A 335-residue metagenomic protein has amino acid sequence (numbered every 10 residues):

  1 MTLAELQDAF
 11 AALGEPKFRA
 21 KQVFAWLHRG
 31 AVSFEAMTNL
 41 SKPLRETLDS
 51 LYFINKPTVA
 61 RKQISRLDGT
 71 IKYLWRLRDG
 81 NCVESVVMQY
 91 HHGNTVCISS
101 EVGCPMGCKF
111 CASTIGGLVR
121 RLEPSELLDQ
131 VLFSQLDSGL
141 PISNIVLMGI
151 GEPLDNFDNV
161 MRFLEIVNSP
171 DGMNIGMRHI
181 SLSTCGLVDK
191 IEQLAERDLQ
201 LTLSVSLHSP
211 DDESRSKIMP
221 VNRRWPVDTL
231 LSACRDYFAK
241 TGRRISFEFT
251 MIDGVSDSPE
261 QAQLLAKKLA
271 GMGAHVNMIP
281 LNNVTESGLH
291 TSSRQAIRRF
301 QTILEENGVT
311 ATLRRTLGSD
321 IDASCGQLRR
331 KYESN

Functional and structural regions predicted by a protein language model:
M1-N81, R235-R244, F249-N335: Auxiliary Fe-S-binding modules of radical SAM enzymes
S65, S99-S100, S113, S183 (+1 more regions): Short linear Ser/Thr-Pro motifs
R66, R78, Q89-H91, G186 (+1 more regions): A generic beta-sheet turn/junction motif
C82-V87: A short loop-to-beta-strand scaffold at the N-terminal edge of the catalytic core in hydrolase folds
Q89-E126: Canonical Radical SAM [4Fe-4S] cluster-binding loop centered on the CxxxCxxC motif and its immediate flanking residues
T114-N144: Conserved alpha-helical substructure of the radical SAM core
Q135-T312: Conserved AdoMet/S-adenosylmethionine-binding subsite of the radical SAM
